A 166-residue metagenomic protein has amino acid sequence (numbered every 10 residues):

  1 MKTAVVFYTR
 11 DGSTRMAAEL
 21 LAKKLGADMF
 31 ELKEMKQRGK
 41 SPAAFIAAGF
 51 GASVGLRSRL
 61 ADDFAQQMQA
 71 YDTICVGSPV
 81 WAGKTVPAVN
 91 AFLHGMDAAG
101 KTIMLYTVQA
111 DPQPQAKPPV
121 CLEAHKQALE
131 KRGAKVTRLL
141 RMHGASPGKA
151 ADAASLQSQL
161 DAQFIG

Functional and structural regions predicted by a protein language model:
M1-V76, G83-N90, H94, A99 (+2 more regions): N-terminal beta1-alpha1-beta2 submodule of the flavodoxin-like/Rossmannoid cofactor-binding fold
V76-G77, L105: Redox-cofactor binding/interface segments in oxidoreductases and associated redox assembly factors
P79-A82, A110: Short glycine-rich anion-binding loops that position phosphate/pyrophosphate groups of nucleotides and phosphorylated
M104-H143: Short, glycine-/small-residue-rich phosphate/pyrophosphate-handling segment
